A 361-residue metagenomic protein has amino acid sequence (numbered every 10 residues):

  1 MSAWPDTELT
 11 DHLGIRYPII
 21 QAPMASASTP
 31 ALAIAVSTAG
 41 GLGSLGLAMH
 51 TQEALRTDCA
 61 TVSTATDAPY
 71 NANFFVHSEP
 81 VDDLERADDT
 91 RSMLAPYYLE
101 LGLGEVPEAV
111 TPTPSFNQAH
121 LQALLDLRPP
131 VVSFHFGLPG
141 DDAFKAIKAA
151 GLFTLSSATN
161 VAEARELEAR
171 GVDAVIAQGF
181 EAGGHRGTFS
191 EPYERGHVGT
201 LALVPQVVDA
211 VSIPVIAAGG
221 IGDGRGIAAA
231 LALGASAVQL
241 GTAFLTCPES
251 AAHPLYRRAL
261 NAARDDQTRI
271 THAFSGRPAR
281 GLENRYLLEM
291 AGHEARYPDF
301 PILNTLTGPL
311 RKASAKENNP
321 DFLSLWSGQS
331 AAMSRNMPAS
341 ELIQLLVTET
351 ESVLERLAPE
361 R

Functional and structural regions predicted by a protein language model:
M1-A210, L346: Active-site entrance/lid segments in N-terminal catalytic domains of soluble metabolic enzymes
Y97, H185-S190, E194-I216, I221-R361: Conserved active-site-proximal phosphate/metal-binding subdomains
